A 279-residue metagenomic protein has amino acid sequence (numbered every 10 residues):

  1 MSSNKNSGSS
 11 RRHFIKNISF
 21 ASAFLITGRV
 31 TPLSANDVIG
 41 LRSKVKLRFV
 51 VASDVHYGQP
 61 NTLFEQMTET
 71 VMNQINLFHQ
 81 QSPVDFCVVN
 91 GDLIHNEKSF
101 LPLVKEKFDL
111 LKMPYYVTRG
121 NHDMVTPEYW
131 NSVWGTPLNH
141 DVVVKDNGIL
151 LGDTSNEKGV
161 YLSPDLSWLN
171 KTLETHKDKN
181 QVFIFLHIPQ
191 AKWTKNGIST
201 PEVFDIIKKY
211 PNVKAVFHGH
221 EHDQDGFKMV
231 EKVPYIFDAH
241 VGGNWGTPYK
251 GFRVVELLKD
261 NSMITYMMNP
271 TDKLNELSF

Functional and structural regions predicted by a protein language model:
S2-I26: N-terminal secretory signal peptides and thylakoid transit peptides that target proteins across membranes
S9, N17, G28-P102: N-terminal active-site segment of His-dependent metallophosphoesterases
L41-V50, D141-L151, K177-Q181, M229-P234 (+1 more regions): Beta-strand-turn-beta hairpins that frame and shape the catalytic cleft of phosphate-ester-processing enzymes
S43, A52, L63-E65, E69-T70 (+2 more regions): Binuclear metal-dependent phosphoesterase catalytic core
D54, D92, G120, G152 (+4 more regions): Divalent metal-coordination and catalytic microenvironments
G58-P60, I94-F100, H122-E128, E157-V160 (+3 more regions): Active-site environment of divalent metal-dependent phosphoester hydrolases
E65-L138, V143-V144, K209: Core catalytic region of metal-dependent phosphoesterases/phosphodiesterases, especially metallo-beta-lactamase-like
Q74-F86, G159-P234, M263: His/acidic metal-ligating clusters that form di-metal
